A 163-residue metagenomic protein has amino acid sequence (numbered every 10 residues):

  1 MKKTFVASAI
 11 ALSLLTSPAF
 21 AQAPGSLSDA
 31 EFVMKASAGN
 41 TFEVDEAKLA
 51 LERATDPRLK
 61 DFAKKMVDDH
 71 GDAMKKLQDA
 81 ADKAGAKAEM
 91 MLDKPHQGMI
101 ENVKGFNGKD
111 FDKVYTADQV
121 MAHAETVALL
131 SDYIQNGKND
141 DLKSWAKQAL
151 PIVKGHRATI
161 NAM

Functional and structural regions predicted by a protein language model:
K2-M163: His/Met- and acidic-residue-enriched segments that coordinate or traffic transition-metal cofactors and support
